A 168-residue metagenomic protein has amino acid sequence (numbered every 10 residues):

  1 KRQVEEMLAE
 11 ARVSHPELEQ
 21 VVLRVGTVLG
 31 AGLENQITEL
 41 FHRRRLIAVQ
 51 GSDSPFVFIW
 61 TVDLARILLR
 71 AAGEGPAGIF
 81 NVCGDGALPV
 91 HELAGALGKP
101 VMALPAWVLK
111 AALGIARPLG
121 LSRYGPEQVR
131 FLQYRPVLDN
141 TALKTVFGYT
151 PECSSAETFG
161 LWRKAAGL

Functional and structural regions predicted by a protein language model:
K1-L8, T61: Conserved catalytic Lys-bearing alpha helix of Rossmann-like short-chain dehydrogenase/reductases
R2, P16-L18, L29-E39, R70-F80 (+1 more regions): Glycine/proline-rich active-site loop of Rossmann-fold NAD(P)-dependent oxidoreductases
A11-T61: NAD(P)-dependent short-chain dehydrogenase/reductase
V21, V57, G86, M102 (+1 more regions): Residues that recognize and position ribonucleotide moieties
T61, P89-E92, P118-T150: Conserved C-terminal active-site "lid" loop/helix of NAD(P)H-dependent oxidoreductases that clamps the redox cofactor
I67-Y124, N140, F159-R163: Mid/C-terminal beta-alpha module of Rossmann-like enzyme folds, strongest in SDR-family dehydrogenases/epimerases
A142-T145, T150-L168: Amphipathic terminal alpha-helices
